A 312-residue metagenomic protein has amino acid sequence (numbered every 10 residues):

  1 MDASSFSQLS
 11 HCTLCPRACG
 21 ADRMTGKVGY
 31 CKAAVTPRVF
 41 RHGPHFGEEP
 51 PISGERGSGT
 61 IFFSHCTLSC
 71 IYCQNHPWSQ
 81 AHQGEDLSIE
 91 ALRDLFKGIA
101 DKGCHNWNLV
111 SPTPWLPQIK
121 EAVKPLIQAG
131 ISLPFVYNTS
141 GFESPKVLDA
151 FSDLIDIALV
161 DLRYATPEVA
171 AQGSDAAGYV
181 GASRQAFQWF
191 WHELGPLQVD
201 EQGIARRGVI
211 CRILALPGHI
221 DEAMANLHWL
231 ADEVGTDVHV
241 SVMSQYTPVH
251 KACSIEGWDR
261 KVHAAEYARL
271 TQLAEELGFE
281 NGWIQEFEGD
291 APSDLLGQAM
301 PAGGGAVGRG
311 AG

Functional and structural regions predicted by a protein language model:
M1-K27, G195-G312: Auxiliary Fe-S-binding modules of radical SAM enzymes
M1-T67, I71, N75-H82, Q298-G305: N-terminal [4Fe-4S]-dependent radical SAM core
A21, S79, T113, Y164 (+1 more regions): Flexible, active-site-proximal loop/turn residues at the rims of small-molecule/cofactor binding pockets and catalytic
V39-T60, D94-S111, I284: Short Fe-S-cluster ligation motifs
G59, L68, I89-G98, L197: Short, charged beta->alpha transition segments
P77-N106, L273: Conserved alpha-helical substructure of the radical SAM core
S88, P114-W115, G289-D290: Positions that flank functional sites
D94-G257: Conserved AdoMet/S-adenosylmethionine-binding subsite of the radical SAM
